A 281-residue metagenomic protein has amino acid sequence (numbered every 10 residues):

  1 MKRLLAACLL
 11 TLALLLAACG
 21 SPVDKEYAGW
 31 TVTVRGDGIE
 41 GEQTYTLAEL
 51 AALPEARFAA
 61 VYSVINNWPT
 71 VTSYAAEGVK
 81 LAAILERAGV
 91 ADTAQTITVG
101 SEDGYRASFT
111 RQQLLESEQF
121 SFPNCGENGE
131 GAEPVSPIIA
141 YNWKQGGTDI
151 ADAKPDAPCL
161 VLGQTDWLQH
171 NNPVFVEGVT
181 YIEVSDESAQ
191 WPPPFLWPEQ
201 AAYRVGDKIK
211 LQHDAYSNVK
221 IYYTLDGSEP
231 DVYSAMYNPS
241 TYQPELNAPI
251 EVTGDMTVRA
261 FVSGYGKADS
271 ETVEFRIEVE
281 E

Functional and structural regions predicted by a protein language model:
M1-C8: Bacterial N-terminal signal peptides that target proteins for export
K2, A48-A52, S240: Polar/charged alpha-helical tracts
T11-L12: Repetitive helical segments and hydrophobic/amphipathic motifs
L15-A18: C-terminal motif of bacterial Sec signal peptides marking the signal peptidase cleavage site
S21: Short, conserved catalytic or interaction motifs in soluble domains
D24-A189: Structured, non-membrane catalytic/scaffold regions adjacent to prosthetic-group chemistry
D186-E281: Short, compositionally stereotyped local motifs that mark structural "simplifiers"
